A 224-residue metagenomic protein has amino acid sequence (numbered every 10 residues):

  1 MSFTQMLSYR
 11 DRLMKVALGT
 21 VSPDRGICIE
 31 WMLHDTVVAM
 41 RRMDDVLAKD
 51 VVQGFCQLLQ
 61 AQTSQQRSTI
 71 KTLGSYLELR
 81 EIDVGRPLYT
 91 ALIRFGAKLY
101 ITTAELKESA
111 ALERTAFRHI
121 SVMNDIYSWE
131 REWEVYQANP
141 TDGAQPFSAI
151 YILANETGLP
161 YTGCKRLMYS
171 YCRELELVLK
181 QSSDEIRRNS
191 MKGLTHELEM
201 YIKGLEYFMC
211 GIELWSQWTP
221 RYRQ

Functional and structural regions predicted by a protein language model:
M1-Q224: Alpha-helical, largely C-terminal catalytic domains that coordinate divalent metal ions via clustered Asp/Glu/His
